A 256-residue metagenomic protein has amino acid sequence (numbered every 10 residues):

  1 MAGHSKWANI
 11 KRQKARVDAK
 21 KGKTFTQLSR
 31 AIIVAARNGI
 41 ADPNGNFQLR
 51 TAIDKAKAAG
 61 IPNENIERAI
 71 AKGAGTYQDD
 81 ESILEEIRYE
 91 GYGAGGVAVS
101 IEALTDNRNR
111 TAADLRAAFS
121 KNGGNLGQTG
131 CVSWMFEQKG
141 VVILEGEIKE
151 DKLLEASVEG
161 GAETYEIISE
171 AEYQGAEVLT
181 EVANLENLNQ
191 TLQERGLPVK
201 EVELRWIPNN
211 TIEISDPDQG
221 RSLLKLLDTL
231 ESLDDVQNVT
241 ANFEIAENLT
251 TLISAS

Functional and structural regions predicted by a protein language model:
M1-G127, V132-V141, L185: N-terminal cationic and glycine-rich segments that engage phosphates or anionic surfaces
I143-S256: Positively charged, low-complexity, intrinsically disordered RNA-binding extensions
